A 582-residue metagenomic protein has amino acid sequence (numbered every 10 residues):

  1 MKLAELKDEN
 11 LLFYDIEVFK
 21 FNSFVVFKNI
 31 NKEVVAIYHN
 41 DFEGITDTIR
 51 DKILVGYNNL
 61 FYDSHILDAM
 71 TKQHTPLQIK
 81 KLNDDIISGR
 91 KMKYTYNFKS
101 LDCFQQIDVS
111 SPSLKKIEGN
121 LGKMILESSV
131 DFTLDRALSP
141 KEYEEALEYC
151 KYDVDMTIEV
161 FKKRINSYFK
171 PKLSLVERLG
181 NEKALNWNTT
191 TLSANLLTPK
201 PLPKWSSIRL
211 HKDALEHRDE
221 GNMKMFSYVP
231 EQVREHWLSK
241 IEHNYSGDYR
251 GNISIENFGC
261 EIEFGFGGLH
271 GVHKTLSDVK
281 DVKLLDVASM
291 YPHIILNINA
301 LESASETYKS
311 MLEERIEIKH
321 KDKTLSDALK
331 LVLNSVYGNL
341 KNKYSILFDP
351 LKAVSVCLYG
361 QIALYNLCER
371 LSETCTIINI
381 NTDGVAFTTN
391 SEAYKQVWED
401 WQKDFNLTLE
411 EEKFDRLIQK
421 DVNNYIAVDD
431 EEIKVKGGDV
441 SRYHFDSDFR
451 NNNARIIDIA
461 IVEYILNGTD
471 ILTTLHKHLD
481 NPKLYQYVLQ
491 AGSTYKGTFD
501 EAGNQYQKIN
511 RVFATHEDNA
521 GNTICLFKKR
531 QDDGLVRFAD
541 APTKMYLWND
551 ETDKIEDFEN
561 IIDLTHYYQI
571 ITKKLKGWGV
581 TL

Functional and structural regions predicted by a protein language model:
M1-L6, N120-S128, L134-V282, V287-A288 (+9 more regions): Conserved "right-hand" nucleotidyltransferase catalytic core of DNA-directed polymerases
E9-V18, S100-D102, K283-L285: Two-metal-ion RNase H-like nuclease active-site motif
L11-F13, K20-E33, L114, N120: RNase H-like nuclease fold core
I16, N58-N59, C103, V287 (+1 more regions): Residues immediately flanking
V25, F61-Q73, A288-E302: Short active-site loop/helix that positions an aromatic residue
N29-K116: Conserved DEDDh/DEDDy metal-dependent 3′-5′ exonuclease domain
F104-L114, M124, S129-A137, K141 (+4 more regions): Helical catalytic core of nucleic-acid polymerases
Y249-N252, S326, E392-L582: C-terminal, non-catalytic extensions of nucleic-acid polymerases
